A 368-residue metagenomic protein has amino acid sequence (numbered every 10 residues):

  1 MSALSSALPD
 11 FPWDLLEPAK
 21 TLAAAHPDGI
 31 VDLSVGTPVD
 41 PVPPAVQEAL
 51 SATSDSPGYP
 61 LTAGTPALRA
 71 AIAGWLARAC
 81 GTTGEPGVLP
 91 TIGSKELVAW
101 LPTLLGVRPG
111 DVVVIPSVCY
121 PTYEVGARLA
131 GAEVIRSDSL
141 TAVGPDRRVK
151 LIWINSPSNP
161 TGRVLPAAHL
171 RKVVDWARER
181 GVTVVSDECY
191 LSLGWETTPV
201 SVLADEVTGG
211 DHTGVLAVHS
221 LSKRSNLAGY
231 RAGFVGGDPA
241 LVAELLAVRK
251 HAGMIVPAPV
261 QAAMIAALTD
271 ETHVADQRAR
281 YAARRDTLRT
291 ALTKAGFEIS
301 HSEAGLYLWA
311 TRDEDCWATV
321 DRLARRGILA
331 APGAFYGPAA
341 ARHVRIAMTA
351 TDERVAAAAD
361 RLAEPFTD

Functional and structural regions predicted by a protein language model:
S2-F11, A23-L50, A71, A77-D368: PLP-dependent class I/II
L15-T21: A short, well-ordered alpha-helical element
A52-P57: N-terminal alpha-helical segment of soluble enzymes
A63-G64: Short beta-strand to alpha-helix junction loop
A67: Conserved active-site and cofactor/substrate-binding residues in soluble primary-metabolism enzymes
